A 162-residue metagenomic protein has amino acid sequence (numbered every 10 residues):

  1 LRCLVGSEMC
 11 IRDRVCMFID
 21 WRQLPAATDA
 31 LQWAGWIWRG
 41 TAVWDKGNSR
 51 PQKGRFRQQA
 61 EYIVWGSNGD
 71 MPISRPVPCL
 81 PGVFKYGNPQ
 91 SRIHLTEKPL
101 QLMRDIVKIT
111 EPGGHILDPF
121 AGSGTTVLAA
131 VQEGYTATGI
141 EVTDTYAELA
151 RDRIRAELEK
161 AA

Functional and structural regions predicted by a protein language model:
L1-I11: Single conserved hydrophobic/aromatic residue that forms the stacking wall/gate of nucleotide- or nucleobase-binding
S7, R14, A30: Short, conserved SAM-binding segment of the class I
I11-R12, E111: Short conserved AdoMet
M17, R22-A162: Class I S-adenosyl-L-methionine
